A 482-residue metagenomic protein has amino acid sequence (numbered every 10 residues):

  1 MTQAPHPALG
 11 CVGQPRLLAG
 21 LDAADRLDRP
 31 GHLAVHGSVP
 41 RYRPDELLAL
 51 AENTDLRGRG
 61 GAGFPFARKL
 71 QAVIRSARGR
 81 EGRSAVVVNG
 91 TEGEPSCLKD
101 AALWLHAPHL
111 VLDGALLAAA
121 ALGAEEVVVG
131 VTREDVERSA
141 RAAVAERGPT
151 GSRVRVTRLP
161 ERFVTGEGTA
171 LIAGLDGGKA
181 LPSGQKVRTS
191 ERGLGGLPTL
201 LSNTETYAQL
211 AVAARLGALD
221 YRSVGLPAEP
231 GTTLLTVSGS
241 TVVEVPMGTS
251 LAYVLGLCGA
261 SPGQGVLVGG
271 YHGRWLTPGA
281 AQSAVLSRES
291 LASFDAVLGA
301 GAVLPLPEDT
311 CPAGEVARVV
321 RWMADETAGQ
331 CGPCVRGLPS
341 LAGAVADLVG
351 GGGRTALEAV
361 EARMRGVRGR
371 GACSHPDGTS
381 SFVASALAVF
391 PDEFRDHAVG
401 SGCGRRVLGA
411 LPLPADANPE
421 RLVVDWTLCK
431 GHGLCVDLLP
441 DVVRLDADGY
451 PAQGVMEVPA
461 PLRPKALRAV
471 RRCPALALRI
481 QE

Functional and structural regions predicted by a protein language model:
M1-A180, K465: Iron-sulfur-cluster electron-transfer modules
G37-L47, A77, G82-S84, G90 (+6 more regions): Ferredoxin-type iron-sulfur electron-transfer modules in oxidoreductases and energy-metabolism complexes
D55-R68, V268-H272, R321-G343, R365-F382 (+2 more regions): Local cysteine-cluster metal-coordination motifs and their immediate loop/turn environment, predominantly Fe-S cluster
A62, R68-L70, L98-D100, R138-A143 (+8 more regions): Short acidic, glycine/serine/threonine-rich loops at helix termini
L112-A118, V242-P262: Short amphipathic, charge-patterned alpha-helical segments
V127, G259-Y271: Short loop-to-beta-strand transition segments
R133-M247, C258-A260: Hydrophobic alpha-helical positions that pack around
S202, L210-A213, L235, G402-L428 (+1 more regions): Non-ligating segments of multi-cofactor redox enzymes
